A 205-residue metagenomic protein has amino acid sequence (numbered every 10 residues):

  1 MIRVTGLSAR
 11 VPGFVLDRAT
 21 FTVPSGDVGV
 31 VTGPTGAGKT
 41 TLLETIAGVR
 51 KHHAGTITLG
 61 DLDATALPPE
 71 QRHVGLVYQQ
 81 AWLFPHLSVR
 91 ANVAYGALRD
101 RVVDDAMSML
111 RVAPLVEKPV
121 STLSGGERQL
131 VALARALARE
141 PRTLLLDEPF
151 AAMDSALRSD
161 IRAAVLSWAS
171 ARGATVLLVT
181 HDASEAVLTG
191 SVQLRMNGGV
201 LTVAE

Functional and structural regions predicted by a protein language model:
A47: Helix-to-loop junction immediately C-terminal to a conserved catalytic motif
D63-Q79: ABC ATPase NBD coupling module
R101-L115, S121, L166-S167: Conserved ABC ATPase "signature" region
P119-L123, E127: Conserved ABC ATPase signature
E140: Conserved catalytic motifs of ABC-family nucleotide-binding domains
L144-E148: Catalytic Walker B motif of ABC-type/P-loop ATPase nucleotide-binding domains
G173-V179: Conserved H-loop
